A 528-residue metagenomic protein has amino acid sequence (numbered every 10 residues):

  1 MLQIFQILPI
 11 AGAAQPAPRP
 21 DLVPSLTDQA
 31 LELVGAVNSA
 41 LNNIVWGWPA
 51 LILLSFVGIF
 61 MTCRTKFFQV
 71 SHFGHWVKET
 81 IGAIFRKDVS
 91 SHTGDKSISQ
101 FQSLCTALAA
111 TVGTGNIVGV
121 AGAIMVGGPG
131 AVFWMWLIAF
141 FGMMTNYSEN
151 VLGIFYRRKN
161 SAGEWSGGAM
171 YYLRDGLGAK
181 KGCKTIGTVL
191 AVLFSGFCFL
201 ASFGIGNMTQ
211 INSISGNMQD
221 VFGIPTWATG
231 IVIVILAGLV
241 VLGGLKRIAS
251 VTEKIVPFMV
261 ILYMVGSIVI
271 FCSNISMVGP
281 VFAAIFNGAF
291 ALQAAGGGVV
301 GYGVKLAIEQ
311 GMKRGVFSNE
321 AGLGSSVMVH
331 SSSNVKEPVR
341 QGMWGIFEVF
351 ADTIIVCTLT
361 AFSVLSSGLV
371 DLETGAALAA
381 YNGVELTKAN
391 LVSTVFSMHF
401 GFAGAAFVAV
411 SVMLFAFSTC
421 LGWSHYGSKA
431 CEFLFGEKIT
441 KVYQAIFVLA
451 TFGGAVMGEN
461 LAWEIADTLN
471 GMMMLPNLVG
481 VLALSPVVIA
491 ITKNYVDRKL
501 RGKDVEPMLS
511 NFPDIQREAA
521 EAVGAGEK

Functional and structural regions predicted by a protein language model:
L2-T114, I124-A131, G142, F452 (+1 more regions): N-terminal alpha-helical transmembrane segments of multi-pass membrane transport and channel/translocase proteins
L53-V77, L190, F194, I211-M218 (+3 more regions): Membrane-interface loop-to-helix entry segments
M61-T62, I138-W165, R174-N212, G216-V240 (+1 more regions): Helix-loop-helix module between adjacent transmembrane segments
C63-Q69, N116-V120, S202-S215, A237-V251 (+4 more regions): Transmembrane helix-loop junctions in multi-pass membrane proteins
F67-I98, G122, G128-V132, W136 (+5 more regions): Flexible loop linkers connecting adjacent transmembrane helices in multi-pass alpha-helical membrane transporters
D88-M125, L152-F155, S161-L177, G301-F350: Alpha-helical membrane segments and immediately flanking helix-loop junctions that form or couple to the substrate/ion
F141-E149, I231-L245, V256-S276, K313-R314 (+2 more regions): Selective recognition of specific alpha-helical transmembrane segments in multi-pass small-molecule
E149-A162, I268-A284, L292, G296-Y302 (+2 more regions): Extracellular/periplasmic helix-exit of transmembrane alpha-helices
